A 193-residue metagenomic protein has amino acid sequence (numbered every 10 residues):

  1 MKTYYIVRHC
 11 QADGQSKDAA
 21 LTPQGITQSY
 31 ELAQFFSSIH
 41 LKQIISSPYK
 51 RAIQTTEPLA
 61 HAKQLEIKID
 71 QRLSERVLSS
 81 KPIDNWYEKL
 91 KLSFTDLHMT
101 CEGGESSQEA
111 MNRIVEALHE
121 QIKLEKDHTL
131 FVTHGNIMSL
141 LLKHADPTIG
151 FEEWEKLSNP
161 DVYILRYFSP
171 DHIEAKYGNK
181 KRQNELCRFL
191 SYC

Functional and structural regions predicted by a protein language model:
K2-I67, G103-Q108: Active-site-proximal alpha-helix that buttresses catalytic centers in soluble enzyme cores
Y4, E125-N136: Generic beta-sheet signal
A12, I137-M138: Short active-site segment of divalent metal-dependent hydrolases/proteases that encodes the spacing between
A20, H61-E116, Y177: Phosphate-handling substructures
S38-H40, Q121-H128: Glycine-rich phosphate-binding loop signature in dinucleotide/nucleotide-binding domains
S46-S47, N112, V132-T133: Short beta-strand scaffold positions
T148-E174: Domain-level recognition of soluble alpha/beta enzyme cores, biased toward histidine phosphatases/phosphomutases
K181-R188: Positively charged N-terminal leader segments that act as targeting/secretion signals
